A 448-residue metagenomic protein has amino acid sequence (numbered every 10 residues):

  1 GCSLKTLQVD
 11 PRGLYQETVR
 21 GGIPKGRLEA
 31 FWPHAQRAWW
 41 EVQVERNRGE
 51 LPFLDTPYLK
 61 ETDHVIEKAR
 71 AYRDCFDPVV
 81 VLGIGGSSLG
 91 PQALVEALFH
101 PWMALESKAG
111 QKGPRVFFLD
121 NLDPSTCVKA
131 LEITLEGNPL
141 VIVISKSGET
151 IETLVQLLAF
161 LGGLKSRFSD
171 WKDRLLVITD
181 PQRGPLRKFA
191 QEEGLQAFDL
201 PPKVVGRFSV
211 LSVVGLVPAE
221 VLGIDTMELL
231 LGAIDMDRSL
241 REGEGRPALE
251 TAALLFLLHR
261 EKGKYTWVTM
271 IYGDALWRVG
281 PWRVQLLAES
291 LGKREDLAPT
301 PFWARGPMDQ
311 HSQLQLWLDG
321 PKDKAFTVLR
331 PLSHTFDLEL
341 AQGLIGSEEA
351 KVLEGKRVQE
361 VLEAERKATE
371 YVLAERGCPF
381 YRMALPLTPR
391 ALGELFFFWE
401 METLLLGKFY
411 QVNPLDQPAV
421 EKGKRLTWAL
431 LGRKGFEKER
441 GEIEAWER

Functional and structural regions predicted by a protein language model:
C2-R73, Q342-L353, E439-R448: Extended, charge-enriched "interface" segments that sit outside catalytic cores
R46, I66-D77, A130-P139, L255-Y265 (+2 more regions): Glycine-rich phosphate/diphosphate-binding loops that line cofactor/substrate pockets in enzymes
Y58, I84, D120, K146 (+13 more regions): Hydrophobic alpha-helical scaffolding
R70-G243, R425, A429: Glycine-rich phosphate-binding loops that contact phosphosugars or nucleotide phosphates
V81, V141-V143, V177, T269 (+2 more regions): Structural beta-sheet core signal
S87-G90, P124-C127, E149-E152, R183-R187 (+6 more regions): Flexible loop/turn segments at secondary-structure boundaries
I224-L230, R238-E365, T369: Acidic catalytic cores of enzymes that act on phosphate-bearing nucleotides/polynucleotides
V412-R448: C-terminal amphipathic alpha-helical interaction region
